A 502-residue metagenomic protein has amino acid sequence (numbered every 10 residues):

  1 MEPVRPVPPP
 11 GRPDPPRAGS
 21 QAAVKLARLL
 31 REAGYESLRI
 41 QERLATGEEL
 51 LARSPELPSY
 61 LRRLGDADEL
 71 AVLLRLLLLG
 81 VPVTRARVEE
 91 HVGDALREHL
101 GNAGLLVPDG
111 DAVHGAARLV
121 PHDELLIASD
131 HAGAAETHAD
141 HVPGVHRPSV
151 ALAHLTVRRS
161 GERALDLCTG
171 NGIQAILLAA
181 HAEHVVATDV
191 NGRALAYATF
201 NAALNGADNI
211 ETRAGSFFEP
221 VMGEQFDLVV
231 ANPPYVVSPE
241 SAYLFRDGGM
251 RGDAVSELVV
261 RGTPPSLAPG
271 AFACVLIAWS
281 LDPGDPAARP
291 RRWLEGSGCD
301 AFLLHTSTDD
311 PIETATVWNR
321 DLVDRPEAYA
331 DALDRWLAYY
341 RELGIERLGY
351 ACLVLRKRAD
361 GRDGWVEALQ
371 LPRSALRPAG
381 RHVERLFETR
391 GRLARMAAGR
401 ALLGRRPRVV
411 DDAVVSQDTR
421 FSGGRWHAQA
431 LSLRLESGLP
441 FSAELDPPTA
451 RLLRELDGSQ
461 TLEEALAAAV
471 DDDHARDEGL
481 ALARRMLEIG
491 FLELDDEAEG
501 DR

Functional and structural regions predicted by a protein language model:
V4-V72, D111, A134, D360-R454 (+3 more regions): Acidic, low-complexity/disordered tracts enriched in E/D and polar residues
E69-A116, H154, L165, H184 (+2 more regions): Long, charge-rich, low-complexity alpha-helical segments
P108-R159: Class I SAM-dependent transferase core
H146-A231, V237, S280: Conserved SAM/SAH cofactor-binding pocket of Class I
N191, G252-H305: Conserved Class I SAM-dependent methyltransferase catalytic core
G192-R193, P233-L258: Mobile active-site "lid"/loop adjacent to the S-adenosyl-L-methionine
P311-E388: Flexible, glycine-/basic-rich loop-and-beta segments that form/coincide with the SAM-dependent methyltransferase
